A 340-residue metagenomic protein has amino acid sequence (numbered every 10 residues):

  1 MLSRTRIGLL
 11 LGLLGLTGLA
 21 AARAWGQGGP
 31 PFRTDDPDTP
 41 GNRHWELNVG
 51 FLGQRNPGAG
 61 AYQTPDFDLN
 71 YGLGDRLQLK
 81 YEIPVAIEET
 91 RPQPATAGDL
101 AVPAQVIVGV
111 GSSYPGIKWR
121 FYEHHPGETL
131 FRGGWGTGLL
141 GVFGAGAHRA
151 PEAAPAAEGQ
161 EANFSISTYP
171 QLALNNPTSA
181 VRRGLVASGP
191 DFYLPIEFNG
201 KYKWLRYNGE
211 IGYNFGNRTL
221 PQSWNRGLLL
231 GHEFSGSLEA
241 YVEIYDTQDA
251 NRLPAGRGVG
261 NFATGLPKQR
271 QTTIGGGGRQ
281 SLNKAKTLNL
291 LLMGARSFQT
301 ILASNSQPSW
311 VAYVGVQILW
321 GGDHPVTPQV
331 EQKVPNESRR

Functional and structural regions predicted by a protein language model:
M1-L11: Bacterial N-terminal signal peptides that target proteins for export
G12-L13, A24: Cleavable N-terminal signal peptides
W25-G216, S223-N225, L229-R340: Transmembrane beta-barrel domains of Gram-negative outer membranes and organellar outer membranes
